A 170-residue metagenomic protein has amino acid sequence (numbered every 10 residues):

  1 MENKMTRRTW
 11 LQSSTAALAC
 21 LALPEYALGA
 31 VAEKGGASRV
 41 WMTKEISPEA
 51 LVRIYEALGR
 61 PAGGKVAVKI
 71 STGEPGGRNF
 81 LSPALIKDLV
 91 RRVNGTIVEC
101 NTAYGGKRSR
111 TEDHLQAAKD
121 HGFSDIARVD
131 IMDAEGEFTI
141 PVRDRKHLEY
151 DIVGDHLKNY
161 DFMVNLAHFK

Functional and structural regions predicted by a protein language model:
E2-K170: N-terminal and secondary-structure boundary signal
